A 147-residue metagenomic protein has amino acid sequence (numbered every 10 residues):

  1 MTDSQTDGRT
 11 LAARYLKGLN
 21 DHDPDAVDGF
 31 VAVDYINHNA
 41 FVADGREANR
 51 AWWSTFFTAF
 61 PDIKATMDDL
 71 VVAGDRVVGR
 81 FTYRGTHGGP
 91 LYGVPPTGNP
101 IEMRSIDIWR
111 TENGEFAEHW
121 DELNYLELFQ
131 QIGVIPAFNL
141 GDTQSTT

Functional and structural regions predicted by a protein language model:
M1-T147: C-terminal and inter-domain tail/linker signature
